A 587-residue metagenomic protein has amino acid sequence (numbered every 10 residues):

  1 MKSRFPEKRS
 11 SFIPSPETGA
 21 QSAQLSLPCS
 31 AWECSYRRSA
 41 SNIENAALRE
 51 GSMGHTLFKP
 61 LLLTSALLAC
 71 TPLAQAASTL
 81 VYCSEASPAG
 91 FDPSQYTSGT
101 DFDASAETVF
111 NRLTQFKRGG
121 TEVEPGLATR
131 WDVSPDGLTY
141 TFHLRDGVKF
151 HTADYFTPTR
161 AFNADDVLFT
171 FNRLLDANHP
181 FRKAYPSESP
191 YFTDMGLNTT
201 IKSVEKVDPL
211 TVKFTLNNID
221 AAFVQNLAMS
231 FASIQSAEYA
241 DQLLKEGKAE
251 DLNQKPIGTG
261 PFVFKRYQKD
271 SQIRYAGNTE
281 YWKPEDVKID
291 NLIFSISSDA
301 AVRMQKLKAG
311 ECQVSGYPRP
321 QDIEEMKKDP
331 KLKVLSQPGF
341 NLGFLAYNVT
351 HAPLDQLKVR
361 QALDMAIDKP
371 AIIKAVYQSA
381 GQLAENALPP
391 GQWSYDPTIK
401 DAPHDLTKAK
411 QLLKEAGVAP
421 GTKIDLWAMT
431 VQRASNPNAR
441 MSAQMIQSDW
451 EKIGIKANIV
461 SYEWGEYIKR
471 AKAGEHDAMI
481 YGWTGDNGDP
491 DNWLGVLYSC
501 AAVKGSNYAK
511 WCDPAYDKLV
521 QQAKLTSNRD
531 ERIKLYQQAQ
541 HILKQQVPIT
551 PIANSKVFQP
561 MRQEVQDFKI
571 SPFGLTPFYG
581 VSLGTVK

Functional and structural regions predicted by a protein language model:
S78-V81, A104, A221, Q268-Q272 (+5 more regions): Detector for C-terminal structural segments
C83-D136, N172, H179, K255-T259: N-terminal lobe/hinge region of extracytoplasmic solute-binding protein
S87-A104, L127-A128, D154-P158, A221-S233 (+3 more regions): A structural "hinge/loop" feature
K117, A276-E280, G339-A362, A366: A bilobed periplasmic-binding-protein/Venus flytrap-type ligand-binding module shared by bacterial periplasmic
T129-P180, K213, K306, P353: Aromatic- and charge-enriched surface segment that lines or borders ligand/interaction sites
H143, L175-A240: Surface-exposed binding/hinge segments that line and control ligand-binding clefts or catalytic entry sites
G247-N253, T279-E325, A443, K456: Ligand-site clamp/hinge motif
F262, N348, L383-A416, R433-M441: Structural transition elements
